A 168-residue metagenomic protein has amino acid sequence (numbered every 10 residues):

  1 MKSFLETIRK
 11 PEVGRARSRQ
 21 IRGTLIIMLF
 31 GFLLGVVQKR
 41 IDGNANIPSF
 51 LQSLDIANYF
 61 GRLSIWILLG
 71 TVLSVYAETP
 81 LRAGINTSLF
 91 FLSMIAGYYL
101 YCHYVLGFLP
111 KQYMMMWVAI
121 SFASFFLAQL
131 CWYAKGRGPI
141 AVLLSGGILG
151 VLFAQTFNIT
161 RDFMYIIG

Functional and structural regions predicted by a protein language model:
M1-S88: N-terminal topogenic module of multi-pass integral membrane proteins
I27-R40, W66-T71, V75, F91-Y99 (+3 more regions): Transmembrane alpha-helical segments of multi-pass membrane transport proteins and ion-pumping complexes
V36-I47, A96, L100, T160-Y165: Membrane-helix interface motif
Q52-I65, P110-I120, I166-I167: Structural signature of hydrophobic alpha-helical transmembrane segments
V75, Y165-G168: Membrane-helix boundary/juxtamembrane interface motif
A96-F163: Membrane-proximal helix-loop-helix units in multi-pass membrane proteins
